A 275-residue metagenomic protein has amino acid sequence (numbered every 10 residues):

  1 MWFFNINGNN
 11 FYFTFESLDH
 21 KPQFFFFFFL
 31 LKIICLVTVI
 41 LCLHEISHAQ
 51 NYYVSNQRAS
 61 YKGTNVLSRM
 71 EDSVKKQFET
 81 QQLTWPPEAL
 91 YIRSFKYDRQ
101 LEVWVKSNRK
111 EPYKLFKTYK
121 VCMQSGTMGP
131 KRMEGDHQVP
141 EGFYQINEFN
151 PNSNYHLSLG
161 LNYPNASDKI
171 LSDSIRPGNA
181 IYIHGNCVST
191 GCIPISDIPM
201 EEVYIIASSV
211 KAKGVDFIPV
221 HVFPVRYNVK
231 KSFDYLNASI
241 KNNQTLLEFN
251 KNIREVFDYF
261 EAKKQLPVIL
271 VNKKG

Functional and structural regions predicted by a protein language model:
F3, T14, F24-K32: Hydrophobic alpha-helical signal peptides and transmembrane signal-/tail-anchor segments that drive secretory-pathway
E16-D19: Acidic, Ala/Val/Gly-enriched low-complexity intrinsically disordered segments
K32-C42: Bacterial N-terminal signal peptides
E45-A49: Sec/Tat signal peptide C-region and signal peptidase I cleavage site
Q50-T190, I198-I218, Y227-G275: Cell wall/extracellular polymer interaction/catalysis modules
I195: A conserved hydrophobic position in a structured secondary element of the catalytic/binding core that shapes
H221-F223: Short internal beta-strands
